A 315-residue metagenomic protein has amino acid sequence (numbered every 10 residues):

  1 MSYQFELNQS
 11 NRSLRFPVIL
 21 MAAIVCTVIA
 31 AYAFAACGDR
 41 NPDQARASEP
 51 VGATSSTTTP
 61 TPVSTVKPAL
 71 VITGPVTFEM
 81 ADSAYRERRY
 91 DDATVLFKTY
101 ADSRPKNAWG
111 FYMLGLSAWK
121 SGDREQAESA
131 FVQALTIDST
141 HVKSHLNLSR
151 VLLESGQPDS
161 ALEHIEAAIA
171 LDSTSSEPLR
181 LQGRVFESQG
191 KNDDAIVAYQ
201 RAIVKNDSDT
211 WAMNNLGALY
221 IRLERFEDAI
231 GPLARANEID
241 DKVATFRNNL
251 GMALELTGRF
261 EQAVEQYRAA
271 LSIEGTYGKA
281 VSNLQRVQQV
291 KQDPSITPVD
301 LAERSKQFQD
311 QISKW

Functional and structural regions predicted by a protein language model:
G38-R40: Bacterial signal peptide processing site
L70-W109, M113-L116, K120, R184: Alpha-helical segment of the N-proximal tetratricopeptide repeat
E87-V95, K120-Q133, E154-A167, E177 (+5 more regions): Structural signature of tandem alpha-helical TPR/SEL1-like repeats, specifically the intra-repeat loop/turn
